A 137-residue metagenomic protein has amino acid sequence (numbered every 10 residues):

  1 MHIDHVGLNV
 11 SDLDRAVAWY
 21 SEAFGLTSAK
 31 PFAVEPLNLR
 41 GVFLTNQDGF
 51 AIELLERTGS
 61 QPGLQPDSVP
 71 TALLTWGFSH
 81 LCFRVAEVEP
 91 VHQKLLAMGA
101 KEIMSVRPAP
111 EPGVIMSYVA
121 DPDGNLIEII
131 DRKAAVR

Functional and structural regions predicted by a protein language model:
M1-V17, F32, F78-F83, D131-R137: N-terminal beta-strand motif that seeds the catalytic metal site of vicinal oxygen chelate
L8-I52, A97: Core segments of cupin and vicinal oxygen chelate
S11-R15, Q61-L64, P70-L126: Vicinal oxygen chelate
T27-E35, I103-P110, I130-R137: Conserved catalytic-core motifs of GNAT/GCN5-like acyltransferases
K30, R40, P66-A72: Short, P/G- and charge-enriched loop/turn segments at secondary-structure junctions
L44-D48, V119-P122, R132: Active-site beta-strand termini and strand-to-loop segments that position acidic
F50, T58-Q61, A135: Active-site/binding-pocket entry motifs
L54, L126-I129: Short glycine-/small-residue motifs
